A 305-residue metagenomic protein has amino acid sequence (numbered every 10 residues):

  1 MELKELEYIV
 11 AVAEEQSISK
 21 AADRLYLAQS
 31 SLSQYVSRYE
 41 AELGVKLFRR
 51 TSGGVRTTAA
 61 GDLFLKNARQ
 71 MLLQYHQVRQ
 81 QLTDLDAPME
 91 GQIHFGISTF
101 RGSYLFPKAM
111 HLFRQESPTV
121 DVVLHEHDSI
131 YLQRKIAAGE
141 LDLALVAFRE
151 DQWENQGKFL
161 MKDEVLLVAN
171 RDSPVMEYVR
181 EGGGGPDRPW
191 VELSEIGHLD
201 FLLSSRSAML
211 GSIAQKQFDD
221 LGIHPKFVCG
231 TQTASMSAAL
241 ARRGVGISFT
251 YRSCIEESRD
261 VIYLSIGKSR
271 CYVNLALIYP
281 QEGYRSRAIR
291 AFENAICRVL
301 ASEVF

Functional and structural regions predicted by a protein language model:
V10-A28: Short helix-boundary/capping micro-motifs
I18-A21, S30, S37, Q133 (+1 more regions): Residues within helix-turn-helix
E40-A59: A short LG(V/I)-centered, amphipathic sequence patch enriched for acidic residue(s) preceding the LG motif
E90-W153, G230-T231: Central regulatory/effector-binding core of bacterial HTH transcription factors
L105, Y263-F305: A late-sequence structural motif
D128-L132, A137-E140, V146-A147, S207-L264: Hydrophobic hinge/microswitch elements
W153-F159, D163, V191, S235-E282: Beta-alpha-beta core module
Y178-V179, G183-L221, R285-I289, E293 (+1 more regions): Secondary-structure junction motif
